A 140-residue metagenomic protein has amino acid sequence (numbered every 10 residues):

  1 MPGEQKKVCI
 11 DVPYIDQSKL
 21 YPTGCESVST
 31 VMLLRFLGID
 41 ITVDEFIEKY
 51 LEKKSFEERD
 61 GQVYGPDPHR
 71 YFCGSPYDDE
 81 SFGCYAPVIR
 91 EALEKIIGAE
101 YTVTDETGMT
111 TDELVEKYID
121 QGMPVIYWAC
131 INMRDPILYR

Functional and structural regions predicted by a protein language model:
M1-A86, I131, L138-Y139: Active-site-adjacent structural segments surrounding the nucleophilic cysteine of cysteine proteases and isopeptidases
T42, Y101-T102, I126: A local structural micro-motif
A92-A99: Short helix-loop-beta junction
A99-M109: Short, well-structured beta-strand/strand-turn elements
T107-R140: Active-site-adjacent substructure of cysteine-protease-like catalytic cores
